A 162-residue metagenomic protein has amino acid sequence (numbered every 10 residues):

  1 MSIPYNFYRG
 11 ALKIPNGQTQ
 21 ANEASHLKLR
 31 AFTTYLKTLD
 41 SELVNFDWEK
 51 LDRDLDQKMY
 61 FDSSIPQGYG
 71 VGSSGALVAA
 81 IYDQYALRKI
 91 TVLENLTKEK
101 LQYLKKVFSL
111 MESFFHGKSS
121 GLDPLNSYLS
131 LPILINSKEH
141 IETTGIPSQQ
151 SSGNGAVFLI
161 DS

Functional and structural regions predicted by a protein language model:
M1-F7, L87-S162: ATP-dependent small-molecule kinase catalytic core of the GHMP/sugar-kinase superfamily and closely related
M1-Y69, D83-E99, L131-P132: ATP-binding N-lobe of GHMP and related small-molecule kinases
D62-V71, L110-K118: A short glycine/serine-rich beta->alpha loop
S74: Short, conserved phosphate/pyrophosphate- and ester-handling motifs at nucleotide-, phospho-/glycolipid
